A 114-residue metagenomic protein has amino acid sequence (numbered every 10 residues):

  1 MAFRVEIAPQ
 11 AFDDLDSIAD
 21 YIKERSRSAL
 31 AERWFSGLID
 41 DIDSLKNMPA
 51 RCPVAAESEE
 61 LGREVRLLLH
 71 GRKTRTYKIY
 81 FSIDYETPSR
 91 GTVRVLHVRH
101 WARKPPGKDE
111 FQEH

Functional and structural regions predicted by a protein language model:
M1-R66, T87, Q112: Basic, Lys/Arg-enriched alpha-helical interface segments
H70-H114: Enriched for short, Lys/Arg-rich terminal
